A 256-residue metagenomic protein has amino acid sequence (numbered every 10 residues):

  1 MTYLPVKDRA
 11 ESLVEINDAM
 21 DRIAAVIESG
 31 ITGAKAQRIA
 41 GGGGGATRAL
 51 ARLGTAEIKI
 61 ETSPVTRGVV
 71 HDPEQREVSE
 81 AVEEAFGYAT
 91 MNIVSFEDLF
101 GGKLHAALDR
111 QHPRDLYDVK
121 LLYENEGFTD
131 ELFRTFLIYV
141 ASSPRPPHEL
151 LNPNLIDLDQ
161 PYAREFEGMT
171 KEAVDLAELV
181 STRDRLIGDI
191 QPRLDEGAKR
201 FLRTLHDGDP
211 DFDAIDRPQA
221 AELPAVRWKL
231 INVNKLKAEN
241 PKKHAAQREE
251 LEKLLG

Functional and structural regions predicted by a protein language model:
M1-G256: Compositionally biased terminal segments of proteins
